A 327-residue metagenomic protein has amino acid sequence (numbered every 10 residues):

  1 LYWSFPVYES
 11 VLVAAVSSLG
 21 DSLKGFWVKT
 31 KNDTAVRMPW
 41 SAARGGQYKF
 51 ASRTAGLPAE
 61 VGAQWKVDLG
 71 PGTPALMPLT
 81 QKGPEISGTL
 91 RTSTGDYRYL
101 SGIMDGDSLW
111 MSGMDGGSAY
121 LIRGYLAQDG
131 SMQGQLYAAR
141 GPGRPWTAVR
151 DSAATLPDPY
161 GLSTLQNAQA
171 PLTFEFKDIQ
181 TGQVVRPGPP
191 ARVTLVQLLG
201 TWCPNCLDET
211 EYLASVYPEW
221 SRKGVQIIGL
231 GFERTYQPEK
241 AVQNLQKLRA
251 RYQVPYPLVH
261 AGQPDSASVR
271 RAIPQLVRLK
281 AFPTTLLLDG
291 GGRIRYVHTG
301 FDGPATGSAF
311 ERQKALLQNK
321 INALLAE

Functional and structural regions predicted by a protein language model:
L1-L19, A51, A55-A127: Central antiparallel beta-sheet cores of small beta-barrel/beta-sandwich binding domains
D151-P187: N-terminal "domain-start" segment that seeds a small globular fold
A170, R192, K280-F282: Short, small/polar residue-rich loop motifs at catalytic or cofactor-binding pockets
Q183-L207, E211-L213, Q226-I227: Short active-site neighborhood of thiol/selenol oxidoreductases, capturing the structured segment around
D208-Q253, P264-A272: Structural microenvironment flanking redox-active thiols in thiol-disulfide oxidoreductases
Q253-P257, P274-L286: Structural micro-motif
A281-E327: Thiol-/selenol-based redox modules, centered on thioredoxin-like and closely related oxidoreductase domains
